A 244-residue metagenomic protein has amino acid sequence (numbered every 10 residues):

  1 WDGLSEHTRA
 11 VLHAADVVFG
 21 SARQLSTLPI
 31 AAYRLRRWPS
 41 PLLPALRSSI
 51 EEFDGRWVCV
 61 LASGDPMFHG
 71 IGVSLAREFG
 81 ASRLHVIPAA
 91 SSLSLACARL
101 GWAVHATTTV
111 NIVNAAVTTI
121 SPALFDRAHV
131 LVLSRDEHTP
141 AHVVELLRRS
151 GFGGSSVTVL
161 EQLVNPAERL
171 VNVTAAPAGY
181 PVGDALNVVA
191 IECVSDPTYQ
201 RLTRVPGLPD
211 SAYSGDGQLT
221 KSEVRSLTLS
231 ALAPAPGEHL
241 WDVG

Functional and structural regions predicted by a protein language model:
W1-I87, S94, V117: Class I S-adenosyl-L-methionine
A10-V11, E52-F53, F79, L100-A103 (+5 more regions): Solvent-exposed alpha-helices and their adjacent loops that cap or buttress functional pockets in soluble metabolic
L12-D16, A32, R127-A128, L186 (+1 more regions): Short, well-ordered alpha-helix to beta-strand connector turns
V17-F19, C59, T108, L131 (+1 more regions): Conserved beta-strand elements of the Class I
G55-V58, D126-Q218: A contiguous loop/helix-start segment that scaffolds small-molecule binding in enzyme catalytic cores
S92-A128, R135: Short, glycine-/small-residue-rich phosphate/pyrophosphate-handling segment
L219-P236: Conserved alpha-helix/loop element of class I SAM-dependent methyltransferases that forms part of the SAM/SAH-binding
G237-G244: Conserved class I S-adenosyl-L-methionine
